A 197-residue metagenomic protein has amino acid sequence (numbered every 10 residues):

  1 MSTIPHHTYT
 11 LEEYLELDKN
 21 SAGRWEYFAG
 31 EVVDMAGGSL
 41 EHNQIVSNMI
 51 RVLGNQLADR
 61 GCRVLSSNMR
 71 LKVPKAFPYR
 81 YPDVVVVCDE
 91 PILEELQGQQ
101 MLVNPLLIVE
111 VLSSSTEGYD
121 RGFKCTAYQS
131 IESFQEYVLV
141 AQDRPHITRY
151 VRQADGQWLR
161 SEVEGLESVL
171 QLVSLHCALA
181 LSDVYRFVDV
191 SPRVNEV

Functional and structural regions predicted by a protein language model:
M1-V197: Gly/Pro/Ser/Thr-rich low-complexity, intrinsically disordered segments predominantly at protein N-termini
